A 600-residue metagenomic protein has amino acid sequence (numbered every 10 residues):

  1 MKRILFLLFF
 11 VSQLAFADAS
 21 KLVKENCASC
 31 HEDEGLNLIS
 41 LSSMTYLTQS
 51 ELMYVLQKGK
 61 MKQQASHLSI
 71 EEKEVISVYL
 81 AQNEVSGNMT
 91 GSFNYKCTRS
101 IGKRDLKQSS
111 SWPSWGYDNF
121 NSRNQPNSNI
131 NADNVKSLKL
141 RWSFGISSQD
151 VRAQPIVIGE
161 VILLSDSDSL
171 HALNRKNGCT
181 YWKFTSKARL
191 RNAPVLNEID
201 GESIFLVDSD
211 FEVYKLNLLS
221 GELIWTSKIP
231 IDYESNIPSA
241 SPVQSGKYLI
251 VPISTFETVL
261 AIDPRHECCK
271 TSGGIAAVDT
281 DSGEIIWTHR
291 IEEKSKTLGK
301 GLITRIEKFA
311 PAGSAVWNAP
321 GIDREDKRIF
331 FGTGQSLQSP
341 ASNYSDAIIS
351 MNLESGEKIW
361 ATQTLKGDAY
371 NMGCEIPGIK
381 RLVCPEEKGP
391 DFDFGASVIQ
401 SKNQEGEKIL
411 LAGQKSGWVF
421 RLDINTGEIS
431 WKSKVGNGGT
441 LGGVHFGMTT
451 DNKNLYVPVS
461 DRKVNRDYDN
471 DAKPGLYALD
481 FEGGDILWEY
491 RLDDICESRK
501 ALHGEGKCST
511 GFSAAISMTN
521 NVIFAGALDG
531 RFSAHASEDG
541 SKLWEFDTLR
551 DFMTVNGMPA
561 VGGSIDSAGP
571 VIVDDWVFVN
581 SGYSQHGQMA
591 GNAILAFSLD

Functional and structural regions predicted by a protein language model:
A17-D33: Sequence/structural segment immediately N-terminal to covalent heme-attachment motifs in c-type and related
A28-N37, Q57, Y117, I424: Detector for the c-type heme attachment site
S29, L38-V85: Extracytoplasmic electron-transfer domains, predominantly the class I c-type cytochrome c fold
K96-R141, K296: Blade/loop signatures of beta-propeller domains
S109-G116, S148-S169, K187-V213, E234-E267 (+7 more regions): Repeat-blade elements of multi-bladed beta-propeller folds
N174-N177, N217-S220, D279-S282, L353-S355 (+4 more regions): Short loop/turn segments that connect beta-strands within beta-propeller blades
K228-Y233, I286-A310, K358-G389, K434-G439 (+2 more regions): Surface-exposed loop and turn segments in beta-propeller and other repeat-based domains that flank or scaffold
T271-E284, Y344-E357, A472-G484, G591-D600: Beta-propeller blade signature
